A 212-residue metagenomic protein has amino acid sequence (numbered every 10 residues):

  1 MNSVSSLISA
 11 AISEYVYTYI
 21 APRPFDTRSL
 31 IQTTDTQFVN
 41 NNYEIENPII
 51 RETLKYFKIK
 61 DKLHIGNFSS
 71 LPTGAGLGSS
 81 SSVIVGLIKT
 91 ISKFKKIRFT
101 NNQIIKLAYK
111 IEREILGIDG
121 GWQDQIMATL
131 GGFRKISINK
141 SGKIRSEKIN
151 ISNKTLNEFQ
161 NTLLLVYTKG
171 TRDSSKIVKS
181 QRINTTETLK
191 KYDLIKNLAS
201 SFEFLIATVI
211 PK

Functional and structural regions predicted by a protein language model:
N2, S9, Y15-I59, I91-F94 (+2 more regions): C-terminal nucleotide
E14, L77-N101: DPxDG-like acidic metal-binding loop motif
N42-E44, G76-S79: Short, solvent-exposed loop/turn segments at secondary-structure boundaries
I59-G66: Conserved catalytic cysteine-centered active-site region of acyl-thioester-dependent Claisen-condensing enzymes
F68-A75: Short pre-catalytic strand/loop immediately N-terminal to key active-site residues, enriched for Gly-Thr
